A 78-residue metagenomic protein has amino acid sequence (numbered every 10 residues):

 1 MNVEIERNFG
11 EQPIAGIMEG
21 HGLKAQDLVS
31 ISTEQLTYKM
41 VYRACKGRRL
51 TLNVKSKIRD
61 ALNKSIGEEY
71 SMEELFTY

Functional and structural regions predicted by a protein language model:
M1-V29: A short, Lys/Arg-rich alpha-helix, primarily the initiator
N2-V3, E69-Y78: Short amphipathic recognition helices of helix-turn-helix/homeodomain-type DNA-binding modules
Q26-Q35, D60-S65: DNA-recognition alpha helix
D27, Y38-M40, E74: Residues in the helix-turn-helix
S30, R43, T77: Phosphate-coordinating loops and pocket residues in cytosolic domains that bind phosphorylated ligands
E34-L50: Recognition helix of helix-turn-helix/homeodomain-like DNA-binding domains that insert into the DNA major groove
N53-Y70: DNA major-groove recognition helix of helix-turn-helix/homeodomain DNA-binding modules
